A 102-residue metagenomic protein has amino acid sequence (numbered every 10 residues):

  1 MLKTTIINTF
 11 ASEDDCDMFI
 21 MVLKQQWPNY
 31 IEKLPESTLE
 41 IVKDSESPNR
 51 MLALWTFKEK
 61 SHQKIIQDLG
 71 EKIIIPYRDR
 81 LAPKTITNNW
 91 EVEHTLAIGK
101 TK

Functional and structural regions predicted by a protein language model:
L2-F10, T38-E71: Short, well-ordered beta-strand segments in beta-rich or mixed alpha/beta enzyme and ligand-binding folds
T9-V22: Short, surface-exposed ligand-recognition loops at beta-strand->loop->(often short) alpha-helix junctions that present
D14-D17, D44, D68, D79 (+1 more regions): Acidic-enriched, low-complexity/disordered segments with a strong bias for Aspartate over Glutamate
I20, P48-R50, P83: Intrinsically disordered, low-complexity regions enriched in Ser/Pro/Gly/Gln/His and often acidic
Q25-T38, T56-E91: An amphipathic, aromatic/His-enriched active-site/gating alpha helix that lines ligand/cofactor pockets
E93-K102: Short, low-order "capping/linker" segments at domain edges
